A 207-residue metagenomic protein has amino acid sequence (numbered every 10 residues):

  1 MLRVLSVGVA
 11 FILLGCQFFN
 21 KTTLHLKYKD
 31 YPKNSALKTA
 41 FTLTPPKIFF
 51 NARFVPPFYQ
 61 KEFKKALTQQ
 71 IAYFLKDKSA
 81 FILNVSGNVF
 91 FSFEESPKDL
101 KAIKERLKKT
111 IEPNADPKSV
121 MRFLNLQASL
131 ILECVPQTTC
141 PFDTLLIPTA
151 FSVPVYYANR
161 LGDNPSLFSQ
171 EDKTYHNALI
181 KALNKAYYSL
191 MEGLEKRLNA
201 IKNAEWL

Functional and structural regions predicted by a protein language model:
M1-Q17: Sec-dependent bacterial lipoprotein signal peptides
C16-S79, E195-L207: A structural "domain/chain start" motif
F19-Y28, S129-L207: C-terminal/domain-edge helix-coil "capping" segments
T42-L43, F49, R106-E112, L167: Flexible coil/linker segments and helix-coil junctions enriched in charged and small residues
I48-F49, P56-Q60, K64-Q70, F74 (+3 more regions): Membrane-proximal topogenic or attachment-prone low-complexity segments at protein termini
V55, Y59, K118, T174-A178: Conserved aromatic-histidine-acidic binding/catalytic patches
S79-A158: Surface-exposed short loop/turn segments
